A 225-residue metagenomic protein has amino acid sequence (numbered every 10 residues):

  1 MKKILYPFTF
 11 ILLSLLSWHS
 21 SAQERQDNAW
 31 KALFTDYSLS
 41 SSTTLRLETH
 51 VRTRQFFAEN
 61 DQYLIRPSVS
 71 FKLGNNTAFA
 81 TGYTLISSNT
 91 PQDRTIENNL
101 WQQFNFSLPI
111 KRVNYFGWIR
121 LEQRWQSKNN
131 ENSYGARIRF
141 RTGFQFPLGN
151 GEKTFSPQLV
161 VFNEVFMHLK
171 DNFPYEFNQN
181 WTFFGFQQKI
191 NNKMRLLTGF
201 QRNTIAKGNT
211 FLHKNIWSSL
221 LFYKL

Functional and structural regions predicted by a protein language model:
M1-D27, L225: Bacterial Sec-dependent N-terminal signal peptides
Q23-A80, S87: Start-of-domain marker
D27-A29, D61-Y63, I96-L100, N132-F140 (+2 more regions): Residues that define the transmembrane beta-barrel architecture of outer-membrane proteins
L33-Y37, P67-F71, Q102-F106, F140-L148 (+2 more regions): Residues on the lipid-exposed face of transmembrane beta-strands in outer-membrane beta-barrel proteins
S42-L47, N76-T81, K111-Y115, N150-T154 (+1 more regions): Repeated loop/turn-to-beta-strand initiation elements of outer-membrane beta-barrel proteins
T49-Q55, Y83-N89, L108-I110, L121-W125 (+3 more regions): Transmembrane beta-strands of outer-membrane beta-barrel pores
P91-R141: Hydrophobic, well-structured mid-protein blocks that either form specific transmembrane helices
I119-N203, L225: Outer-membrane beta-barrel transmembrane domain signature
